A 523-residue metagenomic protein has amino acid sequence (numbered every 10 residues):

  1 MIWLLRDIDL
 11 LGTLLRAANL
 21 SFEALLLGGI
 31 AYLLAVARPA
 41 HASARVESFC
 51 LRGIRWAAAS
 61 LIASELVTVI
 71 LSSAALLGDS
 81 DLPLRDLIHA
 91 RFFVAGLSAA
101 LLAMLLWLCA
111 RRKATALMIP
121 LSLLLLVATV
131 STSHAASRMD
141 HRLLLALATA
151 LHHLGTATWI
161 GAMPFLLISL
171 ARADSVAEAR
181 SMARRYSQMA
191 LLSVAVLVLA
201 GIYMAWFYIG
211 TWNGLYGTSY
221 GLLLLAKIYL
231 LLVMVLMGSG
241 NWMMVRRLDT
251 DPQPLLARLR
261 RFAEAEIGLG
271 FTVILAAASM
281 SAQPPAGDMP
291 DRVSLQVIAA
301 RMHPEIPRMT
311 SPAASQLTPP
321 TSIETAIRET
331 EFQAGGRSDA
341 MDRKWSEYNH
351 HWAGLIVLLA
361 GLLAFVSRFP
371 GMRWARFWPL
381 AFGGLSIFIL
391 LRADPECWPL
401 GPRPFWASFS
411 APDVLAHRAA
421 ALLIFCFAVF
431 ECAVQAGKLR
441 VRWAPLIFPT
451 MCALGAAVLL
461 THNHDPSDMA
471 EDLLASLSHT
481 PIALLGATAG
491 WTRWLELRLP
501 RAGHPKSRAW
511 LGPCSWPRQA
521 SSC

Functional and structural regions predicted by a protein language model:
M1-K344, V366-G383, V429-W443, W491-C523: Polytopic transmembrane helical bundles with strong interfacial aromatic enrichment
F22, G155-W159, L230, L269-G270 (+4 more regions): Alpha-helical transmembrane segments that form the membrane-embedded catalytic/substrate-binding core of multi-pass
V67-L84, I389-P412: Helix-loop junctions on the outward
L108-C109, G384-C397, P402, F409 (+3 more regions): Alpha-helical transmembrane segments and their helix-helix packing motifs
A136-L145, R308-P312, P395-F405, N463-D472: A cytosolic-side transmembrane-helix exit/cap motif
R343-S346, G354-L359, S410-V414, A421-C426 (+2 more regions): A structural feature that tracks compact, well-ordered secondary-structure segments with a strong bias toward
C452-N463, G486-G490, S507-R508, Q519: A motif-centric signal for short, conserved binding hotspots located in accessible loops or intrinsically disordered
